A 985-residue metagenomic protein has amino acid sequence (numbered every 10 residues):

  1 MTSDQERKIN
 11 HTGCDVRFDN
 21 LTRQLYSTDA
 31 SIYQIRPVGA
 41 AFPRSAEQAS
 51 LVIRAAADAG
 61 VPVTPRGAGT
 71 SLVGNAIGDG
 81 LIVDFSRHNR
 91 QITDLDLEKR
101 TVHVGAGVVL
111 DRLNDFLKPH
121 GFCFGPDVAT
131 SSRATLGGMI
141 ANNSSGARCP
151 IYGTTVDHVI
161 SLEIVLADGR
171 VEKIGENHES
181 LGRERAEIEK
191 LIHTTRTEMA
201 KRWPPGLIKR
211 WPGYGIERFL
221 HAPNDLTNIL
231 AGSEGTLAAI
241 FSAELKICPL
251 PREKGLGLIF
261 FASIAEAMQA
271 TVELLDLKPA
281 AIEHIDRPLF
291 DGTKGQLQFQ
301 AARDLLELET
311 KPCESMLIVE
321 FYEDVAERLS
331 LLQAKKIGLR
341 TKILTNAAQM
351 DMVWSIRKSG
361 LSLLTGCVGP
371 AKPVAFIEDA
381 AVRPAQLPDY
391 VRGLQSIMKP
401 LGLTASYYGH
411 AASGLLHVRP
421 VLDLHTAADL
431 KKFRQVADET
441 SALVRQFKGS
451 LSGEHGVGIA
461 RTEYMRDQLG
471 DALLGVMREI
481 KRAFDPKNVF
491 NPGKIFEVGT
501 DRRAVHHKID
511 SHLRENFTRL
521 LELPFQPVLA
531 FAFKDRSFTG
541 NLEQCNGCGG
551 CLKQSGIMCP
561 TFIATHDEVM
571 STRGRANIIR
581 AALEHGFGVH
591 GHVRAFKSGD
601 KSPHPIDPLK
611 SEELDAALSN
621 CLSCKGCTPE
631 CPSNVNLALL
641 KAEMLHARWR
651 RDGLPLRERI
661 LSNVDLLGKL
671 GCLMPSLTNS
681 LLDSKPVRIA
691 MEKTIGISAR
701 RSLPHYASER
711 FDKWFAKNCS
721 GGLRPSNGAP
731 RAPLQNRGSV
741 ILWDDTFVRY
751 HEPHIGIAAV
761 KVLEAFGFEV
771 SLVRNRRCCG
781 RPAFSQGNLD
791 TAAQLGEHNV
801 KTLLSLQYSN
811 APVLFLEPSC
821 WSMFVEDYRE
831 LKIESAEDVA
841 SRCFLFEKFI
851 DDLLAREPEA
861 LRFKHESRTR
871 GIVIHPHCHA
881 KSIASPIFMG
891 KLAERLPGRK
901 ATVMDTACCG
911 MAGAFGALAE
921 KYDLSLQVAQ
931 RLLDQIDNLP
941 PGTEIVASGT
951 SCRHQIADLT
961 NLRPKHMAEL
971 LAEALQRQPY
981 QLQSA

Functional and structural regions predicted by a protein language model:
M1-N10, V498-S511, E515, F587-D607 (+2 more regions): Intrinsic disorder/low-complexity segments
M1-R54, D58, A68-R100, Y152 (+5 more regions): N-terminal flexible segment immediately upstream of the FAD-binding catalytic core in FAD-dependent oxidoreductases
K8, S31-V63, L81, F85-V128 (+7 more regions): N-terminal glycine-rich flavin-associated loop
S31, A141, C149-T155, V159-I356 (+2 more regions): C-terminal substrate-binding/cap subdomain adjacent to the FAD-binding core in PCMH-type and related FAD-linked
H221-L237, G255, A262-L277, V325 (+9 more regions): Long hydrophobic segments that form regular secondary structure
A243-L245, M268-T271, L275-A371, G409-A411 (+5 more regions): Terminal amphipathic helices with adjacent charged low-complexity linkers/tails
A371, Q446-L451, G458-N620, L639 (+4 more regions): Ferredoxin-type iron-sulfur electron-transfer modules and their immediate structural context
D485, P492, L637-S720, N727 (+1 more regions): Iron-sulfur cluster-binding electron-transfer modules in prokaryotic oxidoreductases
